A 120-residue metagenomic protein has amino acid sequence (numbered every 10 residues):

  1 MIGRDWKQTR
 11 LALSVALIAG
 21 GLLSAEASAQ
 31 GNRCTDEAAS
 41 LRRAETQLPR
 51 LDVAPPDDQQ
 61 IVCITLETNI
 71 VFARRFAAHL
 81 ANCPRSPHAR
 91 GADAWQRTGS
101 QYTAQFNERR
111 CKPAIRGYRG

Functional and structural regions predicted by a protein language model:
M1, I18-A19, A29: Intrinsically disordered, low-complexity segments enriched in small/polar residues
I2-L13: Bacterial N-terminal signal peptides that target proteins for export
G3, G20-G21, G117: Residue-identity detector for glycine
A12-G21: Bacterial N-terminal signal peptides
S24-E26: N-terminal signal peptide c-region/cleavage motif recognized by signal peptidases
Q30-G120: Post-signal/leader-peptide non-cytosolic segments of secretory proteins
